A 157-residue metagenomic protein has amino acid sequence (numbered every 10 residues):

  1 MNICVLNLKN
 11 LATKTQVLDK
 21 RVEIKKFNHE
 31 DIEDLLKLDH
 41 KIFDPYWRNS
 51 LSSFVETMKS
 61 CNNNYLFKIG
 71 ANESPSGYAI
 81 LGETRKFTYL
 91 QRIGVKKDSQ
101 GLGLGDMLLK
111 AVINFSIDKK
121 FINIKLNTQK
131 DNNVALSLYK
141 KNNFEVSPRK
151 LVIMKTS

Functional and structural regions predicted by a protein language model:
M1, D106, K130-P148: Conserved active-site alpha-helix within GNAT-family acetyltransferase domains
M1-K20, I153-M154: Acyl-donor-binding surface of acyltransferase catalytic domains
R21-L35: A short beta-loop-alpha structural element at the N-terminal edge of CoA-dependent acyl/N-acetyltransferase catalytic
K37-N49: Helix-loop element at the rim of GNAT/NAT acetyltransferase active sites that forms part of the acceptor-substrate
S52-Y65, G70-A71, S76-G94: A conserved beta-strand-loop-helix scaffold within acyl/acetyltransferase catalytic domains
V95, G101-N114, D118, S137-K141: Conserved acetyl-CoA-binding loop-helix of GNAT-fold acetyltransferases
S116-N127: Conserved GNAT acetyl-CoA-binding A-motif
L126-L136, V152-S157: Conserved beta-strand-loop-alpha-helix junction that forms the acyl-donor binding cleft
